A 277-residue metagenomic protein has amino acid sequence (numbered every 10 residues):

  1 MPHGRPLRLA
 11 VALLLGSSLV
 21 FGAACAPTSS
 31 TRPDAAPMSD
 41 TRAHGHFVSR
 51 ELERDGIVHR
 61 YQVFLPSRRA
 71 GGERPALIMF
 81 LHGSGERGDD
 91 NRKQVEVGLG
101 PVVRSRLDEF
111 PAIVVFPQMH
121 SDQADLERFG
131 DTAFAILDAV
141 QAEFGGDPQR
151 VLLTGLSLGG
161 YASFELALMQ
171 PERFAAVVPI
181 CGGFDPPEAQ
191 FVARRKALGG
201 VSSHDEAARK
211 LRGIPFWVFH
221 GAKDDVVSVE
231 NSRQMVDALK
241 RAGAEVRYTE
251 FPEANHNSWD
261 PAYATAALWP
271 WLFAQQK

Functional and structural regions predicted by a protein language model:
M1-L13: Bacterial N-terminal signal peptides that target proteins for export
A10-G22: Bacterial N-terminal signal peptides
C25-L77, T154-L158, R233-D237, R241-R247 (+2 more regions): A domain-start/cap signature at the N-terminus of enzymes
Q62, L77-L81, I113-Q118, R150-T154 (+4 more regions): Structural recognition of the beta-strand scaffold that forms the well-ordered cores of secreted hydrolase catalytic
R68-E73, D122-L158, P171: Gly/Ser-rich "nucleophile elbow"/oxyanion-hole loop immediately N-terminal to the catalytic nucleophile in hydrolases
L77, L81-F134: Active-site machinery of serine-nucleophile hydrolases
G160-P171, V177: Short glycine-enriched nucleophile-adjacent loop and the immediately C-terminal alpha-helix near the catalytic center
A176, C181-Y263: The feature captures the conserved acid-bearing segment of alpha/beta-hydrolase catalytic domains
